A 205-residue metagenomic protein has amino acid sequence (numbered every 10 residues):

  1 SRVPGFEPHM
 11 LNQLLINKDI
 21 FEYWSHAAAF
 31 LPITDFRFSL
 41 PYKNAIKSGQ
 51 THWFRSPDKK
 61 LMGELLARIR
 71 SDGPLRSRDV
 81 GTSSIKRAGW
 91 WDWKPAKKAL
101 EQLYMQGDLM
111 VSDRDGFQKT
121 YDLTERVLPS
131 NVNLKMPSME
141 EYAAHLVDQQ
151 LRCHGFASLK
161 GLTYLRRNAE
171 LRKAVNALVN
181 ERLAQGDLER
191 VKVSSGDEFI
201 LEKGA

Functional and structural regions predicted by a protein language model:
S1-A205: Long, low-complexity intrinsically disordered regions
